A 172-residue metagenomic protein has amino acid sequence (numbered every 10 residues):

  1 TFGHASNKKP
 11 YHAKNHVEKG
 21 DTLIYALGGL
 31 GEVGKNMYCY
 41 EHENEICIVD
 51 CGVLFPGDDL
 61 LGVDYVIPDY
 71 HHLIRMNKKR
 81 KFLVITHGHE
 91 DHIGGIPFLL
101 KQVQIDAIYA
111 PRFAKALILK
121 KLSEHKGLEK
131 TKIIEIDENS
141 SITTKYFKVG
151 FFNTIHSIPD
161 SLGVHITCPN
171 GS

Functional and structural regions predicted by a protein language model:
T1-A26, L30, H42-N44, I48 (+1 more regions): Generic start-of-chain signal for non-secretory N-termini
G3, N7-A13, F113-G163, T167-P169: Metallo-beta-lactamase
V17-I24, E43-I46, S141-G150, C168-S172: Beta-strand-turn-beta hairpins that frame and shape the catalytic cleft of phosphate-ester-processing enzymes
E18, L30-G34, I155-D160: A short catalytic or substrate-binding loop motif that flags glycine-/basic-rich loops and adjacent residues that bind
I24, D50, H87-G88, V149 (+2 more regions): Divalent metal-coordination and catalytic microenvironments
L30-K35, H42-I85, P97-D106, A110 (+2 more regions): Pre-active-site segment of Zn-dependent metallo-hydrolases
I46-F55, S161-L162, I166-S172: Metallo-beta-lactamase
L83-I93, N153-I158: Histidine-centered catalytic micro-motifs
